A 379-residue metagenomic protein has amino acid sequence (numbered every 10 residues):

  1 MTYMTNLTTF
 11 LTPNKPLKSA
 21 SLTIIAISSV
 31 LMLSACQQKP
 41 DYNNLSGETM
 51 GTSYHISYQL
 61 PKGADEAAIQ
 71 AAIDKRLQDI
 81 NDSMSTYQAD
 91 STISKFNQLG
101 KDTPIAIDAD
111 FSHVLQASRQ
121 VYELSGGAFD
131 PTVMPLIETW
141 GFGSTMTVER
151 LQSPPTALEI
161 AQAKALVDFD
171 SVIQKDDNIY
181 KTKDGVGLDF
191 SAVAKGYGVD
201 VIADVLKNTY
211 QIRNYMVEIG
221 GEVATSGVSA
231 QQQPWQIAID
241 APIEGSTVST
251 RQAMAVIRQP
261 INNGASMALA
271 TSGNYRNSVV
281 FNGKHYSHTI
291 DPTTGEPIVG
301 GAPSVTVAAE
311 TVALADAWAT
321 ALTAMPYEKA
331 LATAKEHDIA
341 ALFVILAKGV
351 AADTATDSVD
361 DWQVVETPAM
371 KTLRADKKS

Functional and structural regions predicted by a protein language model:
T2-N14, S19-S21, S34-S379: Mature catalytic core of soluble alpha/beta enzymes
T23-M32: Bacterial N-terminal signal peptides
